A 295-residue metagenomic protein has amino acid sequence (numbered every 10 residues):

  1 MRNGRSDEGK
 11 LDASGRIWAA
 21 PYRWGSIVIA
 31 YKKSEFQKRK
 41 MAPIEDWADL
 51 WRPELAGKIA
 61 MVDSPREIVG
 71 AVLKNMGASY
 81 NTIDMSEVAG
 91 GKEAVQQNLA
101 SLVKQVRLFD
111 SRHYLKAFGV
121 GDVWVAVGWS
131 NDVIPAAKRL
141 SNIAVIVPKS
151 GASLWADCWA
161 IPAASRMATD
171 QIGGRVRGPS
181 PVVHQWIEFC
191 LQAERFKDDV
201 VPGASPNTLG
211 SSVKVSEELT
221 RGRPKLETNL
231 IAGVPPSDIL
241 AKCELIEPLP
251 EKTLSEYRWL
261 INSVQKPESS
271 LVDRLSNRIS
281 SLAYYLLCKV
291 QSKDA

Functional and structural regions predicted by a protein language model:
M1-G119: Extracytoplasmic ligand-binding site segments that recognize negatively charged/polar headgroups
G25-I27, L55, D122, W155-D157 (+1 more regions): Residues that flank catalytic or metal-binding motifs in active/ligand-binding sites
P53-E54, N75, L102, A117 (+3 more regions): Structured segments of extracytoplasmic/periplasmic soluble domains in secreted or envelope-associated proteins
G91-S101, R139-D170: Periplasmic-binding protein-like
V125-N142: A ligand-binding cleft/hinge motif common to bilobed small-molecule-binding domains
P162-L245: Mature extracytoplasmic/periplasmic domains
L230-A295: Conserved C-terminal helix/tail region of periplasmic/extracytoplasmic solute-binding proteins
